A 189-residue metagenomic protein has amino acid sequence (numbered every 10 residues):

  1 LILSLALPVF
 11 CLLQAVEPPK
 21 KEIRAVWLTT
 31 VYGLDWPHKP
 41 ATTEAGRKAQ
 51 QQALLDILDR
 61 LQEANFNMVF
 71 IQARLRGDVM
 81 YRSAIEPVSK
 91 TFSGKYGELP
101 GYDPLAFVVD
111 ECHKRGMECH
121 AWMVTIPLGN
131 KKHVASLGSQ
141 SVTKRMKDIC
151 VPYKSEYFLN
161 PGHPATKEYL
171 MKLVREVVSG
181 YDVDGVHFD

Functional and structural regions predicted by a protein language model:
L1-C11: Bacterial N-terminal signal peptides
E17, Q62, A106-H120: Surface-exposed amphipathic alpha-helices with a cationic face
K21, T29, G33-Q52, D110 (+2 more regions): Active-site-adjacent "subsite" loops/lids of carbohydrate-active enzymes
A25, L61, V69, C112 (+3 more regions): Conserved, mostly hydrophobic/aromatic
A49-D78: Catalytic domains of carbohydrate-active enzymes, especially glycoside hydrolases
I71-Y96: Glycine-rich, proline-tolerant flexible connector loops at the mouths of alpha/beta enzymes
T91-V108: Aromatic/His-enriched, Gly/Pro-containing loop or helix-boundary segments that lie immediately adjacent to catalytic
